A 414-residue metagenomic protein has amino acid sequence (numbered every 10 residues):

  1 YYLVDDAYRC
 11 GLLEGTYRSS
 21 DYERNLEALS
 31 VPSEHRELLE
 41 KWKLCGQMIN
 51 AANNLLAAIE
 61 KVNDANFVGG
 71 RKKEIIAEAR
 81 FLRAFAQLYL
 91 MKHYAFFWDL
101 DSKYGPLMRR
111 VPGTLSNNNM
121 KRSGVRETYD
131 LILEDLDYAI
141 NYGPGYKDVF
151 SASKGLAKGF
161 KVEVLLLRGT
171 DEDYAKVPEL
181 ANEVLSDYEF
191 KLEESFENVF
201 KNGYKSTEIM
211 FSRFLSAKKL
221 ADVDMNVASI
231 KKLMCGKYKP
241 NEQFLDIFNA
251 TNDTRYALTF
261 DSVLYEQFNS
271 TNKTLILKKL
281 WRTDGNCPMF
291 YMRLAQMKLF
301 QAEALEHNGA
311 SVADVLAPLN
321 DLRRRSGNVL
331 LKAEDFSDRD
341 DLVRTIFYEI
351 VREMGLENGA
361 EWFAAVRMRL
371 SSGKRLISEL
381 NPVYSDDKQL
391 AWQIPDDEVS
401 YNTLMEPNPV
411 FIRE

Functional and structural regions predicted by a protein language model:
L3-C10, E14, A95-L107, G145-D224 (+1 more regions): Short, surface-exposed recognition loops and adjoining beta-strand edges that mediate ligand/DNA contacts, enriched
R9-P32, L264-I276: Short alpha-helical hairpin
S19-Y94, S123, I140-K147, T283-L294 (+2 more regions): Conserved, well-structured interaction surfaces
A52, Y129, L136, Y174 (+2 more regions): Inward-facing hydrophobic residues that define packing positions of alpha-helical scaffold repeats
G70, H93-D130: Short coil/linker segments at helix-helix boundaries
Y89, L167-D171, F300, H307-G309 (+1 more regions): Alpha-helix C-terminal capping/termination sites
Y174-L294, V329-L330, V343-T345, E353 (+5 more regions): Hydrophobic-face positions in mid-chain alpha helices that act as interaction patches
K298, D314-N328: Active/binding-pocket-proximal capping segment
